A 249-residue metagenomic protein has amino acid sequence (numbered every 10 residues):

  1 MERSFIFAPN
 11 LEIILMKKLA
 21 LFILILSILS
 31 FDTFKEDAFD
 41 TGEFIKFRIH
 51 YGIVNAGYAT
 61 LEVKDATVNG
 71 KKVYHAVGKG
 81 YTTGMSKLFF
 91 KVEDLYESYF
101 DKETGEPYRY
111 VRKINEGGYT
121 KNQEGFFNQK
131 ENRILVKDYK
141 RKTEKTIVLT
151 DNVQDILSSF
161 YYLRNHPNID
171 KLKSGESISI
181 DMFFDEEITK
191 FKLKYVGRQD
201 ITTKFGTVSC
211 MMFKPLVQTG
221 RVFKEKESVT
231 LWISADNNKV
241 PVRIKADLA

Functional and structural regions predicted by a protein language model:
E2, E12, M16-L19: Positively charged n-region of N-terminal signal peptides that target proteins for export
F5: Cysteine-centered metal-binding/redox modules
L19-I28: Sec-dependent N-terminal signal peptides
T33-Q129, N168-A249: Acidic, serine/threonine-rich low-complexity disordered tracts
K121-P167: Hydrophobic, well-structured mid-protein blocks that either form specific transmembrane helices
